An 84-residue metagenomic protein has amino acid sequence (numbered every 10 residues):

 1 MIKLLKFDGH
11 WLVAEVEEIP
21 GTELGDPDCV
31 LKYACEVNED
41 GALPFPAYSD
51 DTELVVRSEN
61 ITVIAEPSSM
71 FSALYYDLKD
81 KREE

Functional and structural regions predicted by a protein language model:
M1-E84: Conserved RNA-binding domains used in RNP assembly and mRNA/RNA metabolism
